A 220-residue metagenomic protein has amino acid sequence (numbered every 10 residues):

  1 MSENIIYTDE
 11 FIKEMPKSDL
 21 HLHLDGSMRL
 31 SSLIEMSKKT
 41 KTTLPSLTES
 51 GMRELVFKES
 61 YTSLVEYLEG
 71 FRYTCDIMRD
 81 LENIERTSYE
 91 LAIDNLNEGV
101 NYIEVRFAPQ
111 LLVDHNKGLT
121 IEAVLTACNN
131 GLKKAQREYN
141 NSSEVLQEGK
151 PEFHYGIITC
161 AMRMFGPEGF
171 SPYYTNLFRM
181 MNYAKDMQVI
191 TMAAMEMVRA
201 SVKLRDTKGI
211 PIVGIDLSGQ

Functional and structural regions predicted by a protein language model:
M1-Q220: Metal-cofactor-binding active-site regions of metalloenzymes
